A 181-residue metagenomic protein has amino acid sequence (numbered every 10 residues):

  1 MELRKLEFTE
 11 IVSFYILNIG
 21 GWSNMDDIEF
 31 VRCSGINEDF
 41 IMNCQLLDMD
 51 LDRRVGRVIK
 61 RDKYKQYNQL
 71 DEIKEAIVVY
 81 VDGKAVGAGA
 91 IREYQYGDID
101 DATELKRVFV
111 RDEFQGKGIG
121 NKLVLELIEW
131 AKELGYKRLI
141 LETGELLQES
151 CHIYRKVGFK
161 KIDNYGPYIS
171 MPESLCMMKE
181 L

Functional and structural regions predicted by a protein language model:
M1-E38: Conserved N-terminal entry element of GNAT/NAT acetyltransferase domains
I28-K106, R111-D112, V124-E126, P167 (+1 more regions): Acetyl-CoA-dependent GNAT
G35, N43, K137-I140, G144-L181: C-terminal "cap" of GNAT-fold acetyltransferases
L47-D50, W130, I153, V157: Alpha-helical interaction/dimerization surfaces of two-component signaling modules
G83, G87, G118-G120, G158: Conserved phosphate-binding and hydrolysis motifs of nucleotide-dependent enzymes
V110, G116-E129, K156: Conserved acetyl-CoA-binding loop-helix of GNAT-fold acetyltransferases
V124, A131-E142: Conserved GNAT acetyl-CoA-binding A-motif
